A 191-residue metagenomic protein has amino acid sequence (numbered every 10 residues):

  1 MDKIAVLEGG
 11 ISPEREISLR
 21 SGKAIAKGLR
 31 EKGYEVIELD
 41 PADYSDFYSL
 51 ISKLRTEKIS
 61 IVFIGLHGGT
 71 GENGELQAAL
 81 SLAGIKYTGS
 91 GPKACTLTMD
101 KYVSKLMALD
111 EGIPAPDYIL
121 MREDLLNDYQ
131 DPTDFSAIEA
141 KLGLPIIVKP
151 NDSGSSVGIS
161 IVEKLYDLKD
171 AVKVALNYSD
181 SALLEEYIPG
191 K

Functional and structural regions predicted by a protein language model:
M1-K93, L97-V103, R122-S136: ATP-binding N-terminal substructure of ATP-dependent carboxylate-amine bond-forming enzymes
R30, S81, L109, A140-L142 (+1 more regions): Anion (oxyanion) recognition and catalysis
T88, P116, I147, L183-E185: Structural detector of well-ordered beta-strand residues that form the stable sheet scaffold of enzyme domains
Y102-E111: Structured adenosyl-cofactor binding patch, chiefly the S-adenosyl-L-methionine
E111-N151, S160: Rossmann-like NAD(P)H-binding beta-loop-alpha module
S160-K191: Phosphate-binding site of ATP-dependent enzymes
